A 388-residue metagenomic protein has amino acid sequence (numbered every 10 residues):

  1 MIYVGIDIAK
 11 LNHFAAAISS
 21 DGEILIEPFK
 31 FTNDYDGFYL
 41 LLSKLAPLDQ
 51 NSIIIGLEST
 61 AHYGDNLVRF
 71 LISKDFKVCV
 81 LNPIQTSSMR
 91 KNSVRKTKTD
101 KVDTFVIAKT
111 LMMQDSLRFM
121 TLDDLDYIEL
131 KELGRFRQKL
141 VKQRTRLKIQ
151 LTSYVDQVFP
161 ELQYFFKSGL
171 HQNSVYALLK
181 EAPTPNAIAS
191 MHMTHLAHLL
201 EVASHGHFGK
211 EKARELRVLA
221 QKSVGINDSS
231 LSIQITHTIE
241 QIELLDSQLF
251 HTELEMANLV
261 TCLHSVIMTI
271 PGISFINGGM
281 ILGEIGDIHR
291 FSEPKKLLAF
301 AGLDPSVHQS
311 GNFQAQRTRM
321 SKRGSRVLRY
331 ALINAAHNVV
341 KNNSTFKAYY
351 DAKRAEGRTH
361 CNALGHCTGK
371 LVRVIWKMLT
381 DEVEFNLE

Functional and structural regions predicted by a protein language model:
M1-E388: A detector of single, family-specific signature residues that are central to catalytic or substrate-handling motifs
